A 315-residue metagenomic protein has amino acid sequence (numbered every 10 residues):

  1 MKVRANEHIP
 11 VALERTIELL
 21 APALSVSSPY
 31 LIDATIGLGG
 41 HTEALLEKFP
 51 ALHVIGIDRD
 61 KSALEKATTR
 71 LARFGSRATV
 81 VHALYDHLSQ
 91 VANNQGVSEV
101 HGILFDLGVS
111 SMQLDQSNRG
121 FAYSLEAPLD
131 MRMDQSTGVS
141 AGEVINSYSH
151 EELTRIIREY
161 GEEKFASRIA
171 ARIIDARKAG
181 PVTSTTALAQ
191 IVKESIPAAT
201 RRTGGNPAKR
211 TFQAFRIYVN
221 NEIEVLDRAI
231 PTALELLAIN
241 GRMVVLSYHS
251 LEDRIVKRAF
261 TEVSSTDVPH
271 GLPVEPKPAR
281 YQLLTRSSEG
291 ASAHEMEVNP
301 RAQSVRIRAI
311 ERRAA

Functional and structural regions predicted by a protein language model:
M1-A315: S-adenosyl-L-methionine-dependent methyltransferase catalytic core, i.e., the SAM/SAH-binding region
